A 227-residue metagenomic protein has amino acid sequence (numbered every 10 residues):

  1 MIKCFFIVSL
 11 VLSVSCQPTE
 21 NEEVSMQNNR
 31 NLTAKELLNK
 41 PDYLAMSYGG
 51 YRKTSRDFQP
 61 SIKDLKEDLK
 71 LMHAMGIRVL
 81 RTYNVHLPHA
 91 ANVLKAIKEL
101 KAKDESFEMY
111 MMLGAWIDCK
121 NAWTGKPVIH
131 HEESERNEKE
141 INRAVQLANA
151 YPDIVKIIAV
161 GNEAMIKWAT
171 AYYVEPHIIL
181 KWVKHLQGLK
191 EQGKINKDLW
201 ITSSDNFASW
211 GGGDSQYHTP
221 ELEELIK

Functional and structural regions predicted by a protein language model:
M1-I7: Sec-dependent signal peptide recognition, specifically the positively charged N-region followed immediately by
V14-S15: C-terminal motif of bacterial Sec signal peptides marking the signal peptidase cleavage site
E22-N28, T33-L38, K66, K184-H185 (+3 more regions): Substrate-binding and catalytic surfaces of secreted/luminal carbohydrate-active proteins
N28-T33, E67, K98, K139-Q146 (+1 more regions): Alpha-helical scaffolding within the catalytic cores of extracellular/periplasmic polymer-degrading hydrolases
T33, L38-G114, D118, W123-T124 (+2 more regions): N-terminal carbohydrate-binding/catalytic regions of secreted carbohydrate-active enzymes
D42-Y43, A74-V79, S106-Y110, Y151-I157 (+2 more regions): Loop/turn elements at helix/coil->beta-strand transitions in domains of secreted/extracellular proteins
N92-K103, R143-A150, W182-G193, L225: Alpha-helical structural signal in soluble globular domains
S134-R136, K156, M165-K227: Noncatalytic carbohydrate-binding groove/subsite architecture in carbohydrate-active enzymes
